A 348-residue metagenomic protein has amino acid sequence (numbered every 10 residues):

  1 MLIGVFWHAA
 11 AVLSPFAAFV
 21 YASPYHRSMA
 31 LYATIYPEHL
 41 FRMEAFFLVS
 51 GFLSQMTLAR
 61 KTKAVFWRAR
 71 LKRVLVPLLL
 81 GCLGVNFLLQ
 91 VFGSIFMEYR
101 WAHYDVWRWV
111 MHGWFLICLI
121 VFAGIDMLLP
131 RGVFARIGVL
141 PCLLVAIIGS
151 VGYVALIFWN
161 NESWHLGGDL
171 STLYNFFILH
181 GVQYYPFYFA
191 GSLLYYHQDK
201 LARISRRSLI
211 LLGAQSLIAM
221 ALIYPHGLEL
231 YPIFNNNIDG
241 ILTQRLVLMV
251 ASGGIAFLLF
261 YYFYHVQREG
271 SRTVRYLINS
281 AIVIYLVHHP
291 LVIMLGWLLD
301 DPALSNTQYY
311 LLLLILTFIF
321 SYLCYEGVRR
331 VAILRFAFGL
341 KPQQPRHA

Functional and structural regions predicted by a protein language model:
M1-A348: Alpha-helical transmembrane segments and their immediate juxtamembrane cytosolic regions
